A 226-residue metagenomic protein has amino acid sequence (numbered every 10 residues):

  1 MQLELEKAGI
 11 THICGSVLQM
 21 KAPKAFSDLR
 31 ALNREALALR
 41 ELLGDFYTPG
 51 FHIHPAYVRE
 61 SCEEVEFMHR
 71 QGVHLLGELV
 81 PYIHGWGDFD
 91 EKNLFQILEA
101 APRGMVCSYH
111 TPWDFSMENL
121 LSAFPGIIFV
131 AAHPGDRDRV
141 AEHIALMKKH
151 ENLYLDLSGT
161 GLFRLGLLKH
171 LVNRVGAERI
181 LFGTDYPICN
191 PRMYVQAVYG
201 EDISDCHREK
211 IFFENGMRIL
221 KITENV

Functional and structural regions predicted by a protein language model:
M1-H12, A177-R179, R192-V226: Mid-to-C-terminal alpha-helical segments outside catalytic/metal-binding sites
M1-K24, F46-H54, H74-E78: Divalent metal-dependent hydrolysis catalytic cores, especially in the metallo-beta-lactamase
M1-L5, N33-R40, V65-E66, L94 (+4 more regions): Generic structural signal for well-ordered alpha-helices, preferentially at hydrophobic/aromatic core positions
E4, F67, A145-L146, H170 (+3 more regions): Well-formed, non-transmembrane alpha-helical positions, independent of function
L5, A36, R40, M68 (+6 more regions): Conserved, mostly hydrophobic/aromatic
L18-M20, H52-A56, L79-Y82, H110-D114 (+3 more regions): Active-site beta-loop-alpha junctions enriched in small/polar residues
S27-V106, L162: Active-site gating/metal-coordination segments in enzymes
H74, D88-L181: Catalytic pocket-lining loop regions of alpha/beta-barrel enzymes, especially the amidohydrolase/enolase/GH5 lineages
